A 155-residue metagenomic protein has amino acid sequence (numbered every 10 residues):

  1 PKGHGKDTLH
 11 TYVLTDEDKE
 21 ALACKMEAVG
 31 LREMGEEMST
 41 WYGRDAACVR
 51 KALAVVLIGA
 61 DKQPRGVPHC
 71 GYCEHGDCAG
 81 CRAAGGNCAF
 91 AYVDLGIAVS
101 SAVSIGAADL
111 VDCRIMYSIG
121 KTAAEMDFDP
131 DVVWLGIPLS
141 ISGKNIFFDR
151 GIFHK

Functional and structural regions predicted by a protein language model:
P1-K155: Acidic, surface-exposed loops and disordered segments
